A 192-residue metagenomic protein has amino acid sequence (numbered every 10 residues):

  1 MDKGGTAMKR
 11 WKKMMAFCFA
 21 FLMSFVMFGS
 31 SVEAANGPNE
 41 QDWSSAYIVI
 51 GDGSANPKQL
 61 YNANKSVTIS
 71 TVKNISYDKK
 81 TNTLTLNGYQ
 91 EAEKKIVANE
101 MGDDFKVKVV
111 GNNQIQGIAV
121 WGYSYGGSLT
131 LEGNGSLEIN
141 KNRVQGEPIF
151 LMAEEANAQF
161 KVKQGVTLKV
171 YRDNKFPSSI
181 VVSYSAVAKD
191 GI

Functional and structural regions predicted by a protein language model:
M1-A7: Short, Lys/Arg-enriched N-terminal segments with co-localized hydrophobic residues within the first ~10-30 amino acids
D2, S30, G37-N39: Exposed, low-complexity/repetitive linear segments and helix-based recognition motifs, biased toward charged/polar
M8-K12, A188: Short, intrinsically disordered low-complexity segments
K12-S31: Sec-dependent N-terminal signal peptides of Gram-positive bacterial secreted proteins and lipoproteins
S24, A35-I192: A composition-driven surface/loop motif
